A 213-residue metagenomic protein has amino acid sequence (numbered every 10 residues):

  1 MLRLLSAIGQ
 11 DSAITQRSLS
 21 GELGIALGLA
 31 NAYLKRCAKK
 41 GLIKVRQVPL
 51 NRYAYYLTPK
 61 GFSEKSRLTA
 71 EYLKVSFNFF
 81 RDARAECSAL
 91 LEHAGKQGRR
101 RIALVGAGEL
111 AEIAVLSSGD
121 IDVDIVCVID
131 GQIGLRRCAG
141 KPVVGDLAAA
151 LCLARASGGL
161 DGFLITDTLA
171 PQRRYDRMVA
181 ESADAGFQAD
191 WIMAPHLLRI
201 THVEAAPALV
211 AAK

Functional and structural regions predicted by a protein language model:
M1-A13: Short amphipathic alpha-helical interface segments
G9, R17, E22-L42, Q47-K213: Hydrophobic, well-ordered beta-alpha structural blocks that scaffold small-molecule cofactor pockets
